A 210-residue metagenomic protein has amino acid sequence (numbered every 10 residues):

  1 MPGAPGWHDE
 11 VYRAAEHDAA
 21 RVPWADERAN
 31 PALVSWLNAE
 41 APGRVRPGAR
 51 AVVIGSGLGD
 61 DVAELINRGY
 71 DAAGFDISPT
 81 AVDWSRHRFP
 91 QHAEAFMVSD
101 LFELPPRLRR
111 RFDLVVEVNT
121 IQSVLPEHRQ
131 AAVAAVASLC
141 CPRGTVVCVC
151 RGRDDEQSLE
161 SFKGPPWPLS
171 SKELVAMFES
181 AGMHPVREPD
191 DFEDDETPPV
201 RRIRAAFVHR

Functional and structural regions predicted by a protein language model:
M1-V53, G57-L108, V124-R210: Class I (Rossmann-like) S-adenosyl-L-methionine-dependent methyltransferase catalytic domain, capturing the SAM-binding
D113: Conserved acidic residues
V116: A conserved beta-strand element that flanks and buttresses the S-adenosyl-L-methionine
N119-S123: Short catalytic micro-motifs in class I SAM-dependent methyltransferases
